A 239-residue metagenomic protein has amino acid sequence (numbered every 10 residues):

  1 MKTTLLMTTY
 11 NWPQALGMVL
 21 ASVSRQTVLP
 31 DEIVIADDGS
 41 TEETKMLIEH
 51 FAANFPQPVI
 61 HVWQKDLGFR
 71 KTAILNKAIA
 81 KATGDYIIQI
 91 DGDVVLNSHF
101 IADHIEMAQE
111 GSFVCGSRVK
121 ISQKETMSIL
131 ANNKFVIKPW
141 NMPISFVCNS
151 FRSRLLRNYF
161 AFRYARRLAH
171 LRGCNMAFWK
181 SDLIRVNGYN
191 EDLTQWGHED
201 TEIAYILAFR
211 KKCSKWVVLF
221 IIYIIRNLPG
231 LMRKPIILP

Functional and structural regions predicted by a protein language model:
K2-T4, E32, E202: Cell-envelope/extracellular polymer assembly enzymes that use nucleotide-activated donors
A21-P30: Short, acidic, metal-binding catalytic loop of nucleotide-sugar glycosyltransferases
P30-S40, I60-Q64: Short beta-strand/loop segment that forms part of the nucleotide-sugar
D37-L47, G68, V94: A conserved acidic beta->alpha catalytic loop
K65-A82, H99: Glycine-rich, basic loop-to-helix element that forms the pyrophosphate-binding segment of sugar-nucleotide handling
I87: Short aromatic/hydrophobic "clamp" motif used to bind/position activated sugar donors
H99-P139: Conserved donor NDP-sugar-binding/catalytic core segment of glycosyltransferases
S122, K134-L168: Short, flexible, basic/aromatic active-site loop/helix in glycosyltransferases
